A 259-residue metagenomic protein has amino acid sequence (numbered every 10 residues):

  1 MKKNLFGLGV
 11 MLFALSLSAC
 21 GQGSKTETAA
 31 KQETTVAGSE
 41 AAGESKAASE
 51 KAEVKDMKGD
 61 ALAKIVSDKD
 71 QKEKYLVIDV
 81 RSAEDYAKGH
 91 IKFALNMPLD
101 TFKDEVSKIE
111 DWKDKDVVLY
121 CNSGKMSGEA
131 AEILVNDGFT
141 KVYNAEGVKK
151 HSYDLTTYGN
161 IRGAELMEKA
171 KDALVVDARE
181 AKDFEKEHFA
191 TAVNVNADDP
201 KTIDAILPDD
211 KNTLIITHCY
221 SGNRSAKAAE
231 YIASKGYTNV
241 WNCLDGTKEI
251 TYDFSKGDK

Functional and structural regions predicted by a protein language model:
K2-G9, L17-S67, E73-Y75, A83-D116 (+3 more regions): Rhodanese-like catalytic fold shared by cysteine-dependent sulfurtransferases and DSP/PTP-type phosphatases
D79: Phosphate-rich cofactor/ligand-interacting catalytic cores and adjacent structured alpha/beta frameworks
